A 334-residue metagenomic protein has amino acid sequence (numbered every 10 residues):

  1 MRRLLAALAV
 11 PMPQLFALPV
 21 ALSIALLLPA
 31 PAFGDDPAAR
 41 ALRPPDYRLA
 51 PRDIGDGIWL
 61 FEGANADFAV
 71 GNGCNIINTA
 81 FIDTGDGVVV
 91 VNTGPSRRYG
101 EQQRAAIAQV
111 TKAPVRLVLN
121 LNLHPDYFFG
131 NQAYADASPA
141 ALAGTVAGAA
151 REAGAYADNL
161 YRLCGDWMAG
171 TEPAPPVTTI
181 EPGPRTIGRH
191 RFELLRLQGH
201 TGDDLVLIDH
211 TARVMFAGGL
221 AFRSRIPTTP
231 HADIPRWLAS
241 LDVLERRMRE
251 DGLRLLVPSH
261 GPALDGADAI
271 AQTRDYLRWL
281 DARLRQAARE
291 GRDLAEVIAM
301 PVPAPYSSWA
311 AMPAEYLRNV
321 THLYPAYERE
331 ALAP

Functional and structural regions predicted by a protein language model:
A9-P29: Bacterial N-terminal signal peptides
D35-P37, L42, D46-I54, A147-R196 (+3 more regions): Metallo-beta-lactamase
P45, R289-P334: C-terminal regulatory/interaction regions
D53-A106, V206-I208, A212-G218: Conserved beta-strand hairpin/beta-sheet module of binuclear metal-dependent hydrolase folds, prominently
V91-T93, R116-H124, A140-L142, F216-G218 (+1 more regions): Active-site neighborhood of phospho(di)ester-bond hydrolases with catalytic His/Asp-centered motifs
G100, A105-P184: Active-site HxH/HxHxD metal-binding segment of metal-dependent hydrolases
R191-M248, A271: Active-site-proximal loop/helix segments of hydrolase catalytic cores
I208, R236-R292, E296: Divalent-metal (often Zn2+) His-rich catalytic cores of metallo-beta-lactamase-fold enzymes
